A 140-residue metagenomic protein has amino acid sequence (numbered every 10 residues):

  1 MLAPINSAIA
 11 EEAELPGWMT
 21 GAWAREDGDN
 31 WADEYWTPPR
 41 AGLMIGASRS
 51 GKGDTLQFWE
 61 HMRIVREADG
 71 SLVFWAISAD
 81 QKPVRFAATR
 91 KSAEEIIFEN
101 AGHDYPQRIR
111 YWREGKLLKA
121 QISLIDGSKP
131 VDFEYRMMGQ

Functional and structural regions predicted by a protein language model:
M1, G28, A41, K116 (+1 more regions): Residue-level marker of positions within ordered structural domains that often coincide with functionally constrained
M1-A10: Sec-dependent N-terminal signal peptides of Gram-negative exported proteins
I9-A22: N-terminal helix-cap/turn-to-beta initiation motif at the start of protein domains
G17, P38, R113: Conserved strand-loop elements at the edges of beta-sheets that form or border functional pockets
T20, R25-G102: Central antiparallel beta-sheet cores of small beta-barrel/beta-sandwich binding domains
A32-Y35, I109, Q121: Periodic aromatic/glycine/histidine/acidic cluster detector with a strong bias toward beta-strand repeat architectures
P83, A93, R113-K119, S123-Q140: Edge beta-strand at a domain terminus
D104-Q107: Charged, amphipathic alpha-helical segments
